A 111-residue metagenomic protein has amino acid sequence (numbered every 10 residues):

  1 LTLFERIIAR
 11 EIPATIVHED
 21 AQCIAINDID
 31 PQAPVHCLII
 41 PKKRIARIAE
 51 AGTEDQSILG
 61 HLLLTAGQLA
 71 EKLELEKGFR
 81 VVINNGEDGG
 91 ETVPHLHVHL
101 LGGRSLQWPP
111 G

Functional and structural regions predicted by a protein language model:
L1-G111: HIT superfamily nucleotide-processing domains
